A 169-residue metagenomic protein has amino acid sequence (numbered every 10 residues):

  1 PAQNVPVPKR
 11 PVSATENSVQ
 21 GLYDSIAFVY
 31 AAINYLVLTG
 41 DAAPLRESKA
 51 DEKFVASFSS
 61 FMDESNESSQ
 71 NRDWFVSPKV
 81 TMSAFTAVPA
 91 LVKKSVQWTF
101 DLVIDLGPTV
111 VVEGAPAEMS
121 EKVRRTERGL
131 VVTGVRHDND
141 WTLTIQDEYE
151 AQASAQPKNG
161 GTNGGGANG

Functional and structural regions predicted by a protein language model:
A2-V76: Core segments of small alpha/beta cavity-forming domains
V7, Q20-L22, Y30, S83-A87 (+2 more regions): Sparse, context-dependent recognition of short Cys/His-centered cofactor- or disulfide-binding micro-motifs
Y35-G40, M82-W98: N-terminal short leaders/motifs
K49-E52, S60-M62, V80, L102-L106 (+1 more regions): A mature extracytoplasmic/lumenal domain signature
E67-S83, V88-L91: A contiguous pocket-lining binding segment that forms or flanks enzyme active sites
V88-G169: Exposed beta-sheet edge and beta->alpha loop/turn motif
